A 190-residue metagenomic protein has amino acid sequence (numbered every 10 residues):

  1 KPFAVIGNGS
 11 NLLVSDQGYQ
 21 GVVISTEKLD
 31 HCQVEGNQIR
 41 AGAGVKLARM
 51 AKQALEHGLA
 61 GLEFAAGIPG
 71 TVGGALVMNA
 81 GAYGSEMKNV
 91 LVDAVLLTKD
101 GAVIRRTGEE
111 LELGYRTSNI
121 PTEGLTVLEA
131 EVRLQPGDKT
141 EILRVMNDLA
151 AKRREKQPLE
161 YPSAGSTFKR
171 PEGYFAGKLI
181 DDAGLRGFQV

Functional and structural regions predicted by a protein language model:
K1-V72: Anion-binding (especially nucleotide phosphate/pyrophosphate-binding) glycine-rich loop and adjoining beta-alpha core
L12, L97-V190: Phosphate/pyrophosphate- and phosphate-bearing ligand-binding catalytic cores of soluble enzymes
L13, G21, H31-Q33, I39-A41 (+10 more regions): A broad, structure-centric signal for solvent-exposed, well-ordered loop/edge residues that line or flank functional
L13-H31, V77-G108, T122-E129: Structural signature of FAD isoalloxazine-binding scaffolds in flavoprotein oxidoreductases
K28-C32, R49-M50, A65-I68, K88-V90 (+2 more regions): Glycine-rich loops and low-complexity Gly/Arg-rich segments that provide flexible linkers or classic glycine-based
I39-R40, A66-L76, E141-A150: Short N-terminal helix-initiation segments at or just after the protein's N-terminus
R40-G42, E63, V77, V127-E129 (+1 more regions): Conserved beta-strand segments that form the floor/walls of ligand-binding pockets within enzyme and binding domains
A54-V92, T98, S163: A gly/ser-rich beta-alpha-beta helix-loop segment of oxidoreductase catalytic cores
